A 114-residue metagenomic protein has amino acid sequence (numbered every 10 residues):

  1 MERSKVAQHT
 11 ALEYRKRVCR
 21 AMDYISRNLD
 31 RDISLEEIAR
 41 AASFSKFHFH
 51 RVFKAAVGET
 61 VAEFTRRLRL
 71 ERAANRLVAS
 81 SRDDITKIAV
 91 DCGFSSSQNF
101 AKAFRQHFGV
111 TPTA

Functional and structural regions predicted by a protein language model:
M1-H9, D32-T65, A89-T111: Basic/polar phosphate-binding segments, predominantly the helix-turn-helix DNA-binding elements of transcriptional
A11-C19: Onset of an N-terminal alpha helix
C19-E36, A55-D91: Terminal helix-turn-helix DNA-binding modules in bacterial transcription factors
